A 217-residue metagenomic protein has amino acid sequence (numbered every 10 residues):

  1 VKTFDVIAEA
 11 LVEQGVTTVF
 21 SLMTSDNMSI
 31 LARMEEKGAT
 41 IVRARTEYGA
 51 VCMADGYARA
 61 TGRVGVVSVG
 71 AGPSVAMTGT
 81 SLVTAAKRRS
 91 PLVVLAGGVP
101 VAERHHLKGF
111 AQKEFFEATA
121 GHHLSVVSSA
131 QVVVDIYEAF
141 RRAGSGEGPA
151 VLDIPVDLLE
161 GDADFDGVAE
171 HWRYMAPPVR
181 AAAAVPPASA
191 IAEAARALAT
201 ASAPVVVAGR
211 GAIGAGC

Functional and structural regions predicted by a protein language model:
V1-C217: N-terminal alpha/beta PP-like core and its mobile active-site loop of ThDP/TPP-dependent enzymes
